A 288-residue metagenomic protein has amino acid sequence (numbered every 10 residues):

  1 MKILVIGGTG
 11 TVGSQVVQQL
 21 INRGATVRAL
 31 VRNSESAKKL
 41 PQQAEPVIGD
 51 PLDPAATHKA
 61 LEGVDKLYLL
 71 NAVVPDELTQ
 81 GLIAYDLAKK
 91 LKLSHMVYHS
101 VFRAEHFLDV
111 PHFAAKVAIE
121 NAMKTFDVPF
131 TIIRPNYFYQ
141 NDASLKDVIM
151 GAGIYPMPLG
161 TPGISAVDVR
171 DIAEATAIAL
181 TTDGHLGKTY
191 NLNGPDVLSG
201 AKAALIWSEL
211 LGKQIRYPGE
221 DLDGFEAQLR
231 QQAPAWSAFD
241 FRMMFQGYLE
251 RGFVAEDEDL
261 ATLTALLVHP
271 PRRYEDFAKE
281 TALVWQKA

Functional and structural regions predicted by a protein language model:
M1-K39, L52-A55, E62-V64, V73-D76 (+8 more regions): Oxidoreductase cofactor-interface core, primarily capturing Rossmann-like NAD(P)-dependent enzymes
Q42: Short, positively charged
E45-I48: Conserved SAM-binding strand-loop segment of SAM-dependent methyltransferases
S100-V101, E256: Short secondary-structure boundary segments
D223-A288: A hydrophobic C-terminal alpha-helical subdomain
